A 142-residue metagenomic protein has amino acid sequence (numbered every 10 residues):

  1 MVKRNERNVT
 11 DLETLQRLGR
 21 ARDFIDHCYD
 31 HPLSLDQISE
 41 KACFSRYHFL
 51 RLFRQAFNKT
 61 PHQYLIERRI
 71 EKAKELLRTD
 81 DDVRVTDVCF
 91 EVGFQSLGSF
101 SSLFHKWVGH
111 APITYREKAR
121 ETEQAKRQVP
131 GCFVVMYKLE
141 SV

Functional and structural regions predicted by a protein language model:
M1-R46, Q55, T60, E75-K106 (+1 more regions): Alpha-helical bundle regulatory/interaction domains
L52, R69, L103: Residues within the DNA-recognition helix of helix-turn-helix
N58, H62-I66, I70: An amphipathic alpha-helix adjacent to DNA-recognition modules
